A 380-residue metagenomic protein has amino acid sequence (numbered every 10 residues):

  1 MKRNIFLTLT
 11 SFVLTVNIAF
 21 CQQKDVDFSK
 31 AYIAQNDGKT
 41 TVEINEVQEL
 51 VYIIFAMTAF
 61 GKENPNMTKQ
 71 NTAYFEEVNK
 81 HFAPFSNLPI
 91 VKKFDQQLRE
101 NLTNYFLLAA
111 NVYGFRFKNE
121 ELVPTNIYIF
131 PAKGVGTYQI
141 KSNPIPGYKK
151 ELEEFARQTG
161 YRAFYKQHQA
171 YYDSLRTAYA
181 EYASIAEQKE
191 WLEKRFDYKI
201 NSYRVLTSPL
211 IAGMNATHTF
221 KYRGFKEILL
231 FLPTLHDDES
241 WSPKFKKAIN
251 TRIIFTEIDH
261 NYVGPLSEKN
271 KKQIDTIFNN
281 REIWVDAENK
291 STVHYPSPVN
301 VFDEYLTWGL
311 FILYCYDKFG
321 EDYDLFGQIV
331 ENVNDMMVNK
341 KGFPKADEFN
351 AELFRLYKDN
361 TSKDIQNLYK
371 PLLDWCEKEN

Functional and structural regions predicted by a protein language model:
M1-V26: Bacterial Sec-dependent N-terminal signal peptides
Q22-T125, N339-N350, F354-Q366: N-terminal mature-domain "stem" immediately C-terminal to a signal peptide or N-terminal signal-anchor/transmembrane
V26, F311-N380: Pan-zinc metallopeptidase signature
K80, P84-A183: Long, mid-chain structured domain cores
K133-G136, A216-A248: Active-site scaffold of zinc-dependent metalloenzymes
Q169-E227: Auxiliary, metal-adjacent structural segments of Zn-dependent hydrolase domains
K246-K272: Active-site recognition of the HExxH zinc-binding catalytic motif
G264-T292: Post-HEXXH active-site segment of zinc metalloproteases
